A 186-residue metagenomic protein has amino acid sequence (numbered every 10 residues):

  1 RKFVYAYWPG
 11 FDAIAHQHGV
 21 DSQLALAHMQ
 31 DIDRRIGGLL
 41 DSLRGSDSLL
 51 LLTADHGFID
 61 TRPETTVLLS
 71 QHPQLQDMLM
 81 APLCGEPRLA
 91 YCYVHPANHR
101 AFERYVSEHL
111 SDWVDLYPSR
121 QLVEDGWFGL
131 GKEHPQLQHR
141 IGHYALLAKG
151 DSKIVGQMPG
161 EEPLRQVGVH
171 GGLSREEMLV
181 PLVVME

Functional and structural regions predicted by a protein language model:
R1-E186: Feature captures the catalytic ectodomains and active-site-proximal regions of enzymes that hydrolyze or transfer
